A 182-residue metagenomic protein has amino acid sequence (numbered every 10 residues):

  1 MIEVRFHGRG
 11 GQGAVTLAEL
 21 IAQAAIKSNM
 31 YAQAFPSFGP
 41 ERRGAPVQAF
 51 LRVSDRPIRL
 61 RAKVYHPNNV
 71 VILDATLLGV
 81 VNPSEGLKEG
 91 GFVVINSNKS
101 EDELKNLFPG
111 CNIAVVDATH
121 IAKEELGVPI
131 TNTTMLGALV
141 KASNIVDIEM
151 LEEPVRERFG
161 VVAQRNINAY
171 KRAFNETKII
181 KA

Functional and structural regions predicted by a protein language model:
M1-A182: Active-site cofactor/cluster-binding pocket
